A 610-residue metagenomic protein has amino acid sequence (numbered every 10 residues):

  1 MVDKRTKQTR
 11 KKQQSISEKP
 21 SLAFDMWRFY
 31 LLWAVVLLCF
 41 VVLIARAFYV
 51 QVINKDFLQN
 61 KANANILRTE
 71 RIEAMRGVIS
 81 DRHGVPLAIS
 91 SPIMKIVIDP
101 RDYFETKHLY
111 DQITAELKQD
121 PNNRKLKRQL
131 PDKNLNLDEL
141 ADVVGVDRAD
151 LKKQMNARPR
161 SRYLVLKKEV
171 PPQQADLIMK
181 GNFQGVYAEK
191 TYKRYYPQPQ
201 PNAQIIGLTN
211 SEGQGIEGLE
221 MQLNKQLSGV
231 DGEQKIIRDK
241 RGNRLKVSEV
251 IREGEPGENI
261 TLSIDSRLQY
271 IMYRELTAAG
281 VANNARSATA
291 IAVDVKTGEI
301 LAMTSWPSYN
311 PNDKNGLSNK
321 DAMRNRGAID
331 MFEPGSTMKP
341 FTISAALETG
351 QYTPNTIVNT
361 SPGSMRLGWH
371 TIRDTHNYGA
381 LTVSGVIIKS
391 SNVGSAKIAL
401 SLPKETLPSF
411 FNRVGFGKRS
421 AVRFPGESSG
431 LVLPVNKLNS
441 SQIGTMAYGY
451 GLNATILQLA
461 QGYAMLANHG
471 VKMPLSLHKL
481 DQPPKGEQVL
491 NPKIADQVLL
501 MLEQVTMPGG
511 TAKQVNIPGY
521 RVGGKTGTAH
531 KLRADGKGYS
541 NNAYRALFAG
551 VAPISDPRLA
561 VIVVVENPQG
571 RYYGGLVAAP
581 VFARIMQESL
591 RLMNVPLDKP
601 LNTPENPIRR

Functional and structural regions predicted by a protein language model:
M1-K314, E405-G417, G426, E566 (+1 more regions): Periplasmic/cell-envelope proteins involved in peptidoglycan metabolism and beta-lactam response
K4-R5, Q13, K19, A88 (+7 more regions): Beta-lactam-recognizing serine transpeptidase/beta-lactamase-like catalytic domain environment
